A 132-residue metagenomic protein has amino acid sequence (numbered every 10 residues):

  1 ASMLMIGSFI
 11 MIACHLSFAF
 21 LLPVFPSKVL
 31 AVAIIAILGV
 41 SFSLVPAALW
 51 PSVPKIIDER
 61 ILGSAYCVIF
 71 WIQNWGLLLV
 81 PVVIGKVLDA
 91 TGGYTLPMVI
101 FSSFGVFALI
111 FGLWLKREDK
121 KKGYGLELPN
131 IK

Functional and structural regions predicted by a protein language model:
S2-L49: C-terminal transmembrane helical hairpin of 12-TM major facilitator-type secondary transporters
M3, A65, V87, L96-F101: Alpha-helical transmembrane segments of multi-pass secondary-active solute transporters
F9, C67-W75: Transmembrane alpha-helical cores of Major Facilitator Superfamily
A19, V99-K132: Multi-pass alpha-helical transporter architecture, strongest for 12-TM Major Facilitator/SLC carriers used
W50-I56: Intracellular helix-loop hinge segments at the cytoplasmic ends of transmembrane helices in 12-TM rocker-switch-type
E59-I69: Loop-to-transmembrane helix entry/capping segments in MFS-fold secondary transporters and related SLC/MFSD carriers
G76-V80: Discrete transmembrane alpha-helix packing/kink hotspots characteristic of Major Facilitator Superfamily-like secondary
I84-G92: Interfacial helix-cap and linker-helix signal at transmembrane-aqueous boundaries of multi-pass secondary transporters
